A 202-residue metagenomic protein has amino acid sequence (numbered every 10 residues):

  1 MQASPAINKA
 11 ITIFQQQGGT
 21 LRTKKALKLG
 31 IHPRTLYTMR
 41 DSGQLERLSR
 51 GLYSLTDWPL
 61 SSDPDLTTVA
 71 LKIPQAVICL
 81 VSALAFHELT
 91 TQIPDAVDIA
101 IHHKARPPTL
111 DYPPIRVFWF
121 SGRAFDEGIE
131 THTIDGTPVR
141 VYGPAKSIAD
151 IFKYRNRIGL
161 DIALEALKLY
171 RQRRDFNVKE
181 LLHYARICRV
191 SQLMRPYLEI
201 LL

Functional and structural regions predicted by a protein language model:
M1-Q2: Charged, compositionally biased N-terminal leader segments and the immediate start of the first structured element
P5-K9, I13-K25, L29, R40 (+2 more regions): Nucleic-acid-binding surface
P33-G43: Major-groove DNA-recognition helix of helix-turn-helix-type DNA-binding domains
